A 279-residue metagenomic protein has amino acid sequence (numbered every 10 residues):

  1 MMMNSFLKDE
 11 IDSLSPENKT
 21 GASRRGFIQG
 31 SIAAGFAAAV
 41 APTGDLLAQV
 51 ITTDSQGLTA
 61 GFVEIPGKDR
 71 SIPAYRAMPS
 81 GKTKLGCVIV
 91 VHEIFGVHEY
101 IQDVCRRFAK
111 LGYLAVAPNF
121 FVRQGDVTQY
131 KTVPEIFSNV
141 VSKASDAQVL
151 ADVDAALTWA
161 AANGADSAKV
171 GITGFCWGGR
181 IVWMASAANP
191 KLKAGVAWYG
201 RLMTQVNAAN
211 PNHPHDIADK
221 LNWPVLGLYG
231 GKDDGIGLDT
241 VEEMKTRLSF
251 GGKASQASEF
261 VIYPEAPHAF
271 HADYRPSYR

Functional and structural regions predicted by a protein language model:
M1-A22: N-terminal secretory signal peptides
G21-G26, A37-T52: N-terminal twin-arginine translocation
Q49-S80: N-terminal cap/lid segment of alpha/beta-hydrolase-fold proteins
L85-E93: Short beta-strand element of the alpha/beta-hydrolase
K131-T173: Gly/Ser-rich "nucleophile elbow"/oxyanion-hole loop immediately N-terminal to the catalytic nucleophile in hydrolases
A155-I217: Primarily recognizes the serine-hydrolase "nucleophile elbow" in alpha/beta-hydrolase and SGNH/GDSL folds
M203-K253: The feature captures the conserved acid-bearing segment of alpha/beta-hydrolase catalytic domains
A254-R279: C-terminal catalytic histidine-bearing segment of alpha/beta-hydrolase fold enzymes
